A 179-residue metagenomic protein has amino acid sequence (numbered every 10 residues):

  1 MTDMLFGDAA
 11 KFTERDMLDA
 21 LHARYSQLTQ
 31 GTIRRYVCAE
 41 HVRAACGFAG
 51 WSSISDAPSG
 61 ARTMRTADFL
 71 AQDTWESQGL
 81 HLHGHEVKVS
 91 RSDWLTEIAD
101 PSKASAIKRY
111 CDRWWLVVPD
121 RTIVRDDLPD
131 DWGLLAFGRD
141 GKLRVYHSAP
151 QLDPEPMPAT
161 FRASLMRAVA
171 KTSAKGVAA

Functional and structural regions predicted by a protein language model:
M1-R35, C46-G47, D73, D120-R121 (+1 more regions): Non-catalytic C-terminal interaction segments of nucleic acid-processing enzymes
F6-G7, R24-H83: Active-site metal-binding core of divalent-cation-utilizing nuclease and nuclease-like domains
E14, E40, E86: Acidic-residue sensor for enzyme active/binding pockets
R15-D19, T66-A67, I98-P101: Short amphipathic alpha-helical segment that frequently serves as the phosphate-/nucleotide-binding helix
T66-T74, K88-W94, K171-A179: Short low-complexity stretches enriched in small and charged residues
S77, L82-G84, K88-W132: Catalytic cores of nucleic-acid endonucleases
